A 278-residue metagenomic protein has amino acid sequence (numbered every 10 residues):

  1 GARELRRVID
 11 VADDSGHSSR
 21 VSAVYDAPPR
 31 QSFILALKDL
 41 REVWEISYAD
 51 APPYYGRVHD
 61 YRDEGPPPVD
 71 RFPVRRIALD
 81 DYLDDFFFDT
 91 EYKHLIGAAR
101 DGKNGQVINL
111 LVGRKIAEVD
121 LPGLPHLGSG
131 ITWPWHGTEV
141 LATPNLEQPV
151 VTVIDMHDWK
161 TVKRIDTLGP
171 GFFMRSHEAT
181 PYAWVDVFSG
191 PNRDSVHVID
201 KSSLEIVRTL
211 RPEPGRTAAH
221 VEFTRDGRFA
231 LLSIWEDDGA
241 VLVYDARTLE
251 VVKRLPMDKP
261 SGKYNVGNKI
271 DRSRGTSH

Functional and structural regions predicted by a protein language model:
G1-H278: Predominantly soluble domains enriched in secretory-pathway, periplasmic, or organellar proteins
